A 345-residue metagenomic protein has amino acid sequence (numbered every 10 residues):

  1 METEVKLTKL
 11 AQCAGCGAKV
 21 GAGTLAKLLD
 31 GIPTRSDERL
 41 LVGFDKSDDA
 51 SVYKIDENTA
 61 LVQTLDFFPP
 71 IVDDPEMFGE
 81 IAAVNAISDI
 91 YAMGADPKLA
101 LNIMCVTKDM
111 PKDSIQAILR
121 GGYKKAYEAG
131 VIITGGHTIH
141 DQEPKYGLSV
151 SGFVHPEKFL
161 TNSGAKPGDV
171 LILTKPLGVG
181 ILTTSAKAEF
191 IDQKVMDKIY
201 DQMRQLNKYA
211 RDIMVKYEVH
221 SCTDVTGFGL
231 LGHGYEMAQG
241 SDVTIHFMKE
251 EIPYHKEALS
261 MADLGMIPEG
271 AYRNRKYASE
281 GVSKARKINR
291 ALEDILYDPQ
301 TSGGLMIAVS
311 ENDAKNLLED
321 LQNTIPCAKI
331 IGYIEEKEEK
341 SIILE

Functional and structural regions predicted by a protein language model:
M1-A92, V131, K166-I172, P176 (+1 more regions): N-terminal glycine-rich phosphate/pyrophosphate-binding loops that anchor nucleotide-derived ligands and cofactors
E2-C13, T24, M110-I132, Q142-P144 (+2 more regions): Glycine-/charge-enriched secondary-structure boundary and capping motifs
L40-V42, A50-Y53, D89-Y91, Y123 (+6 more regions): A generic local secondary-structure boundary/capping motif
E57-L61, D66-V72, D96-I191, Y333: Glycine-rich anion-binding loops of enzyme active sites
P75-L101, A117-E128, L206-Y217, V225-M237: Small-aliphatic-rich amphipathic alpha-helix that forms the alpha element of a beta-alpha
S149-K158, K194-M214, I288-R290: Active-site glycine-rich loop that binds ribose-phosphate moieties when present
T183-I199, T324-C327: Short, compositionally biased
